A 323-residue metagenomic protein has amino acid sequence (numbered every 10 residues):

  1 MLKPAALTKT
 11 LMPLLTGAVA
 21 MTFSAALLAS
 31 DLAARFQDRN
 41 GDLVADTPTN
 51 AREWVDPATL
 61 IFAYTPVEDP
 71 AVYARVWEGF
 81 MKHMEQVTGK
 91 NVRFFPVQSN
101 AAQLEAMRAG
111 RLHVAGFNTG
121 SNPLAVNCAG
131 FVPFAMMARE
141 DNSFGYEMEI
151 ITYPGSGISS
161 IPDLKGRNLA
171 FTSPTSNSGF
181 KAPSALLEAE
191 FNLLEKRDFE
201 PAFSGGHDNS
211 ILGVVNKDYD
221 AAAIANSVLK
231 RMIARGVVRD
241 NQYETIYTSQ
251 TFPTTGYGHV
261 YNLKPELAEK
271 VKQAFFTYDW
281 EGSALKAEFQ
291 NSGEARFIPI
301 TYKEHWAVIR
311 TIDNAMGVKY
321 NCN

Functional and structural regions predicted by a protein language model:
S30-Y64, E68-G79, H259-N323: An extracytoplasmic/periplasmic, membrane-proximal ligand-sensing/linker region
F62-E85, G120, F144-L212, S227 (+2 more regions): Bilobed "Venus flytrap"/periplasmic-binding protein-like clamshell domains and structurally analogous long
N91-Q98, K196-G206, E244-Y247: Short beta-strand-to-loop elements that line the ligand-binding cleft of bilobed periplasmic-binding protein-like
A101-A115, C128, P162, H207-S227: Short helices/loops that flank or line small-molecule/ion binding pockets
E105-D163: Acidic, polar ligand-binding/catalytic clefts
T119-A129, P183, E188-A189, G213-N216 (+1 more regions): A ligand-binding cleft/hinge motif common to bilobed small-molecule-binding domains
V132-S143, F199-E200, I233-T251: Short beta-strand->loop
